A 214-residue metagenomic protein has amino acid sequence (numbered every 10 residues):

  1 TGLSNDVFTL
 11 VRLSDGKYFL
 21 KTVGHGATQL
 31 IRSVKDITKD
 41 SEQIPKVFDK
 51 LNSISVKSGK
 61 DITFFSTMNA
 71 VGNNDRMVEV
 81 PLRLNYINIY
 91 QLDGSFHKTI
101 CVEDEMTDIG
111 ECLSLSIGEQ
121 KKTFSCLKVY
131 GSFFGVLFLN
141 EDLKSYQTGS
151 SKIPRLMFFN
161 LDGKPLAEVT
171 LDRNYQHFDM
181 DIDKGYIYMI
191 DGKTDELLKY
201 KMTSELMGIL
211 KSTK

Functional and structural regions predicted by a protein language model:
T1-L3, T38-T63, H97-E119, D172-R173 (+2 more regions): Surface-exposed loop and turn segments in beta-propeller and other repeat-based domains that flank or scaffold
D6-D15, K60-D75, V80, E119-Y130 (+1 more regions): Structural signature of eukaryotic scaffold interfaces centered on beta-propeller domains
Y18-F19, M77, F134, I187: Hydrophobic beta-strand positions that form the internal "hydrophobic ladder" of WD40/Gbeta-like beta-propeller blades
L20-T22, M77-V80, L115-I117, S145-S150: Short consensus segments that form the blades of beta-propeller domains, in both extracellular/periplasmic
V23-T28, L84-Y86, E141-S145, K193-E196: Short glycine/acidic-enriched loop and turn motifs that connect beta-strands
T28-I37, G149-K164, S204-M207: Beta-propeller blade signature
I117-F158: Loop/turn-rich, solvent-exposed surfaces of beta-rich toroidal or solenoidal domains
D179-K214: Blade-level signature of beta-propeller repeat domains, shared across WD40, Kelch, NHL, RCC1 and BNR/Asp-box propellers
